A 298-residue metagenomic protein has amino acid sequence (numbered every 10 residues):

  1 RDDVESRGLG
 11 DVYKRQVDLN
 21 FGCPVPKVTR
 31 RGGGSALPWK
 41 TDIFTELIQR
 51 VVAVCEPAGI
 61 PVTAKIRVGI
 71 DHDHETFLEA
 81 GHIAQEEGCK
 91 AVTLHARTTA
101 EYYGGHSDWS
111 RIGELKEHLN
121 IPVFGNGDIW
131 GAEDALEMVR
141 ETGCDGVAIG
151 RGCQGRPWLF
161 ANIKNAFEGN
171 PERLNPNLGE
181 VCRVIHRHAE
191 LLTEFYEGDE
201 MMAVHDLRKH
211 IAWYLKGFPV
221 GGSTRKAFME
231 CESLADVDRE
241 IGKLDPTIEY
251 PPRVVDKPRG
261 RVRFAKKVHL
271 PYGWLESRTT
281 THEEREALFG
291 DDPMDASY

Functional and structural regions predicted by a protein language model:
D2-Y13: Single conserved hydrophobic/aromatic residue that forms the stacking wall/gate of nucleotide- or nucleobase-binding
D3, D18, D128: Conserved acidic functional residues
D11-V17, F21-G33, T41-I121: Alpha/beta enzyme core
K40-L47, V184-I185, L207: Hydrophobic alpha-helical membrane-association signature
P61, D73-A91, Y103, S110 (+2 more regions): Alpha/beta catalytic cores of nucleotide-metabolism and tRNA/nucleoside-modifying enzymes
